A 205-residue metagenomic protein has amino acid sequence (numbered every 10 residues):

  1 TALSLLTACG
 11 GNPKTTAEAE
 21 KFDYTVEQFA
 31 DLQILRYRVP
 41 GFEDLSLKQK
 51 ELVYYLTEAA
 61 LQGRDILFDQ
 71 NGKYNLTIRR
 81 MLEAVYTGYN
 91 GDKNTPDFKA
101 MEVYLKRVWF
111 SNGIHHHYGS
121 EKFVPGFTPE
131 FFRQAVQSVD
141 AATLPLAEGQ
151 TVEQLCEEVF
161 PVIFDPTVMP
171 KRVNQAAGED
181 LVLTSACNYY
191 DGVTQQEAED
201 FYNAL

Functional and structural regions predicted by a protein language model:
S4-A8: C-terminal motif of bacterial Sec signal peptides marking the signal peptidase cleavage site
G10-N12: Bacterial signal peptide processing site
T16-A17: N- or domain-start disorder-to-order transition segments that initiate the globular core
E20-L205: N-terminal helix-rich structural modules
